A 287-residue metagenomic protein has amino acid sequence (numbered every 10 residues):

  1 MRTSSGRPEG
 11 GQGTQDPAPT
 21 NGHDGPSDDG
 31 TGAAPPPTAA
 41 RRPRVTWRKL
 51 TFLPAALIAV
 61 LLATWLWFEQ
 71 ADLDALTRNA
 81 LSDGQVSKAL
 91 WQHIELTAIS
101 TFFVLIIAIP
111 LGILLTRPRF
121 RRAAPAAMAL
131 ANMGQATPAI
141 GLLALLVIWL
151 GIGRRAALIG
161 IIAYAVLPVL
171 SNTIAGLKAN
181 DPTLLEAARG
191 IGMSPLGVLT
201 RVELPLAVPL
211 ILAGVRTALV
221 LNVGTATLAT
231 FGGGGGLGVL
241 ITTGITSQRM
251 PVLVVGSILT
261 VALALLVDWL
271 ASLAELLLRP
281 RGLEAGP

Functional and structural regions predicted by a protein language model:
M1-F102, R279-P287: N-terminal, non-cleaved signal-anchor transmembrane helix
R2-S4, V254-P287: C-terminal transmembrane helix and the adjacent membrane-cytosol boundary/short C-terminal tail of inner/organellar
K88-S100, V147-P168, V208, V252-G256: Loop-to-helix entry region at the N-terminal start of transmembrane alpha-helices in multi-pass membrane transporters
I107-I113, A156-L185, V208, V215-V223 (+1 more regions): Membrane-embedded alpha-helices of multi-pass transport/permease systems
L111-L146, S171-A179, E186: Cytoplasmic-entry segments and transmembrane alpha-helices of multi-pass inner-membrane transporters
L130-A136, L146-W149, I159-T173, L228 (+1 more regions): Hydrophobic transmembrane alpha-helices
A163, P195-A229, P251, V255 (+1 more regions): Transmembrane alpha-helices
L177-T183, A187-A207, G233-G235: Short helix-to-coil transition segments within interhelical loops that connect adjacent transmembrane helices
